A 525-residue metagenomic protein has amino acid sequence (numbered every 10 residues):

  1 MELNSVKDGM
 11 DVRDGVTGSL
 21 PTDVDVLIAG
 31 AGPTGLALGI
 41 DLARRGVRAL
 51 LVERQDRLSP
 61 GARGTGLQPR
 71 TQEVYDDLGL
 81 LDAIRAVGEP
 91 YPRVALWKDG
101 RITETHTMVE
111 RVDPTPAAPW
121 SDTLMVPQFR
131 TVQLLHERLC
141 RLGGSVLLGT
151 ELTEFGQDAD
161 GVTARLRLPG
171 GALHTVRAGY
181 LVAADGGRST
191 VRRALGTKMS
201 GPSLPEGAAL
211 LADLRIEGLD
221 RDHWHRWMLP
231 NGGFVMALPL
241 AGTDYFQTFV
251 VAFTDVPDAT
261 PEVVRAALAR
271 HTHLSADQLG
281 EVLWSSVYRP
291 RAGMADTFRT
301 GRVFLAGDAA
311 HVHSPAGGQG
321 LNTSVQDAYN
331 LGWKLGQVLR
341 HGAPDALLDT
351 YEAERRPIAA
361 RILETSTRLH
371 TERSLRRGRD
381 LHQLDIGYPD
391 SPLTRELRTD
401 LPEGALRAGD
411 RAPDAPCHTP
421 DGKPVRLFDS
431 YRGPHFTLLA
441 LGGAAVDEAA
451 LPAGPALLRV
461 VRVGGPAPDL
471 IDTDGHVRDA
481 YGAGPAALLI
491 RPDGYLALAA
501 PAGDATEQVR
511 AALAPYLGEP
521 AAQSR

Functional and structural regions predicted by a protein language model:
E2-D25, A29, R44-R45, K98-V112 (+5 more regions): Helical substrate-recognition/capping region of FAD-dependent monooxygenase/halogenase enzymes
T22-V24, G170-Y180: Core beta-strand elements of the Rossmann-like FAD/NAD(P) dinucleotide-binding domain in flavoenzyme oxidoreductases
G32-P33, L58: Residue-level detector of alpha-helix initiation sites
P33-I40, V52, L135, A183 (+4 more regions): Conserved mid-domain beta->alpha element of the FAD-binding
A43-G64: Glycine-rich FAD pyrophosphate-binding loop
R63, L67-C140: Active-site-adjacent segment of FAD-dependent monooxygenases/related oxidoreductases
E137, Y180, A184-P290: Conserved FAD-binding catalytic core of PHBH/FMO-like flavoproteins
L148-V162: A conserved short coil-to-beta-strand element within the FAD-binding core of flavoproteins
